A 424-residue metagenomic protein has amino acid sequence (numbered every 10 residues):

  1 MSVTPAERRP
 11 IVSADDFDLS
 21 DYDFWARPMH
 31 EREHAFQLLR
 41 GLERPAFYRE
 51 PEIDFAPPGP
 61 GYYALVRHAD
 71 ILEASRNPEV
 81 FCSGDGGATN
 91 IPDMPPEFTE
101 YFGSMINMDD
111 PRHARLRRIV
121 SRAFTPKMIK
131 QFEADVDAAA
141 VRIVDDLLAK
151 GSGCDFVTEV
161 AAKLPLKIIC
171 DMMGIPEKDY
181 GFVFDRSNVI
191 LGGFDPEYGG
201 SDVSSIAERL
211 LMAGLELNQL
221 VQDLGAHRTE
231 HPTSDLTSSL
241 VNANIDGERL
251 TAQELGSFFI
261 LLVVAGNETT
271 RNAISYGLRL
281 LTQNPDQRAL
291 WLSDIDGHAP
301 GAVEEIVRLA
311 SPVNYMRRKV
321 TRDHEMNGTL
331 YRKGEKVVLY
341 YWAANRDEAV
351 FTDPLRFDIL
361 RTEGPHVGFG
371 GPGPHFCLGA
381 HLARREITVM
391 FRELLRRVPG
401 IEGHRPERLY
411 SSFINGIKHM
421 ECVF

Functional and structural regions predicted by a protein language model:
M1-F424: Cytochrome P450
